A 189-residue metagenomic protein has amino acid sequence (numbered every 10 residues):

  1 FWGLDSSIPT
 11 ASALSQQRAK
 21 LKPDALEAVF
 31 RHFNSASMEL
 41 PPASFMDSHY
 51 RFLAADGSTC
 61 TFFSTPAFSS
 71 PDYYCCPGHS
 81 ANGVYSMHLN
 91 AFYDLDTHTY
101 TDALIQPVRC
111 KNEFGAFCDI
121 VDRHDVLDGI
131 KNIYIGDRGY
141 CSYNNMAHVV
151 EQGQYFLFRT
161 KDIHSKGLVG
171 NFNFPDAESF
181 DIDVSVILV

Functional and structural regions predicted by a protein language model:
F1-V189: Conserved, well-structured functional cores that handle cations and Mg-NTP chemistry
